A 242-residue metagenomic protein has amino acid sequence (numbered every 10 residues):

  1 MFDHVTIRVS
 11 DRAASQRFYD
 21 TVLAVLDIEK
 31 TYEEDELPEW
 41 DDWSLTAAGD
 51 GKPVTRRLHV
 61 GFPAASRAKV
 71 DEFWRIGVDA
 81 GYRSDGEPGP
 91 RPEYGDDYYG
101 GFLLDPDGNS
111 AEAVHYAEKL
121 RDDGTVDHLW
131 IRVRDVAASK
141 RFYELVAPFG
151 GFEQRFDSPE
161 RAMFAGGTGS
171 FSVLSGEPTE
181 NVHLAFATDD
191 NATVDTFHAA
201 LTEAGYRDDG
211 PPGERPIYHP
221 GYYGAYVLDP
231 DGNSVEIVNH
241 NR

Functional and structural regions predicted by a protein language model:
M1, P53-R56, G95, D123-T125 (+1 more regions): Short glycine-enriched loop/turn motifs at secondary-structure junctions
M1-Q16, V60, V114-K140, G151 (+2 more regions): N-terminal beta-strand motif that seeds the catalytic metal site of vicinal oxygen chelate
T6-L45, W130-S170: Core segments of cupin and vicinal oxygen chelate
S15-Y19, G77, G108, S139-Y143 (+2 more regions): Conserved active-site tyrosine of GNAT-family acetyltransferases
T21-L26, F73-A80, L145-G150, A200-A204: Generic non-transmembrane alpha-helical segments
Y32, P38-A80, A162-E203: Long, continuous compositionally biased terminal/linker segments
V78-T125, E153, M163, E203-R242: Vicinal oxygen chelate
